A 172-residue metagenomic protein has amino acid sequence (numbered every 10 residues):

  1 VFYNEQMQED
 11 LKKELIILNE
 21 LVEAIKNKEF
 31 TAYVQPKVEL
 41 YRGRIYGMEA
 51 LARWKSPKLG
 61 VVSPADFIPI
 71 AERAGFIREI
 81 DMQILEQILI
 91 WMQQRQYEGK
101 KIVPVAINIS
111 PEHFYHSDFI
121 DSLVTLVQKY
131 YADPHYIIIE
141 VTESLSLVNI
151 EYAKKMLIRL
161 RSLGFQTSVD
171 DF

Functional and structural regions predicted by a protein language model:
F2-I70, V105-N108, E140, V169: Active-site core of bacterial EAL-family cyclic-dinucleotide phosphodiesterase domains
E14-I17, D81, H116-F119, L123 (+1 more regions): The cytosolic transmitter module of two-component sensor histidine kinases
K37-L40, E112-F114, F119: Hydrophobic pocket-lining residues within nucleotide cofactor-binding pockets
Y41, E79, Q83-I109, T125-Y136 (+1 more regions): Helix C-cap/alpha-to-beta connector motif
R53-W54, P111-H113, L145: PAS-family sensory domains and close relatives that share small-molecule sensor folds
G75-F76: Catalytic-site/binding-pocket detector for metal-dependent nucleotidyl cyclases and the c-di-GMP signaling machinery
L126-F172: The catalytic core of metal-dependent phosphodiesterases that act on cyclic dinucleotides
